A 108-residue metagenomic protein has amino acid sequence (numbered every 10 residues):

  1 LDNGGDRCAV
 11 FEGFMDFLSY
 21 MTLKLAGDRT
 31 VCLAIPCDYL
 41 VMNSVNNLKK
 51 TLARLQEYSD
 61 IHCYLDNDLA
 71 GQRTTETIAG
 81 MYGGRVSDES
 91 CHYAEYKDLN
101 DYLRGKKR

Functional and structural regions predicted by a protein language model:
L1-G4: A short acidic-Thr-Gly-centered motif at the start of a beta-strand
D6, T22-R108: TOPRIM fold recognition
E12-M15, N67: Helix N-cap/beta->alpha junction signal
